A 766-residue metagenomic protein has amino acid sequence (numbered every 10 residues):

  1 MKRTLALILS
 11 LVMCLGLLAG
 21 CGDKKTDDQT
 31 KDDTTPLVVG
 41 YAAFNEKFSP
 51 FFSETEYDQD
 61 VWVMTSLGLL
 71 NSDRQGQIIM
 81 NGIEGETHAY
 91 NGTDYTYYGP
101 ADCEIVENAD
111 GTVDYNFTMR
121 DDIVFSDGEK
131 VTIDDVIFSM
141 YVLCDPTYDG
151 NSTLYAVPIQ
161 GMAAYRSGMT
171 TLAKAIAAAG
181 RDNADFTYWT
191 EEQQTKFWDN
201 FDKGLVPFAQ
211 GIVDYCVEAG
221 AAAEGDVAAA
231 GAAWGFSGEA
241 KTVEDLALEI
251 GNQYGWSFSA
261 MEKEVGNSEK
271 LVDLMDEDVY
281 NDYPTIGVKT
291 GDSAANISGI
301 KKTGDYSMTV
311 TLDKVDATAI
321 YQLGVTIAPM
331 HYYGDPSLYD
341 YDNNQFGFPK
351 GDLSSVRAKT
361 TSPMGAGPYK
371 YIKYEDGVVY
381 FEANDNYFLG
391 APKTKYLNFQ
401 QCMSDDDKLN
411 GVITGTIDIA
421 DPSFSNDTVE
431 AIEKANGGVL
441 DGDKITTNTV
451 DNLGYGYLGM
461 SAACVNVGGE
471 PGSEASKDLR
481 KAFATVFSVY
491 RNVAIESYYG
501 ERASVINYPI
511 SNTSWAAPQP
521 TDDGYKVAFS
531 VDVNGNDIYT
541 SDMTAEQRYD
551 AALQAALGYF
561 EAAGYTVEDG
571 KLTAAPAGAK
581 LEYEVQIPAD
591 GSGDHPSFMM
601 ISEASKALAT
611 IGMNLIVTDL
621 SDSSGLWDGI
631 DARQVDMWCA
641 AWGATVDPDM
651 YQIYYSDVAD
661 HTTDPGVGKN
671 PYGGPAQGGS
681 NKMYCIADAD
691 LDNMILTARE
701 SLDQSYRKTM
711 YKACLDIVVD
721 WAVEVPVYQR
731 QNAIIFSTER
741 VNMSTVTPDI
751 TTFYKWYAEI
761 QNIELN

Functional and structural regions predicted by a protein language model:
L18-G20: C-terminal motif of bacterial Sec signal peptides marking the signal peptidase cleavage site
G40-D110, M364: N-terminal lobe/hinge region of extracytoplasmic solute-binding protein
Y41, I372-E382, N398-N466, Y490 (+1 more regions): Extracellular/periplasmic solute-recognition and catalytic clefts
D60-V61, D316-A317, Y321, A484-S530 (+2 more regions): Detector for C-terminal structural segments
R74-Q75, S259-S307, T311-T318, G324-P392 (+5 more regions): Gly/Pro-rich hinge or "lid" segments in bacterial periplasmic/extracellular proteins
A101-V272, T309, G411, G472-A482: Aromatic- and charge-enriched surface segment that lines or borders ligand/interaction sites
I372, Y380-E382, E474-K606, T610 (+2 more regions): Append "and occasionally in soluble cytosolic enzymes with long acidic Gly/Pro-rich linkers
E382-Y387, V450-D478, V486, I495-E496 (+2 more regions): A bilobed periplasmic-binding-protein/Venus flytrap-type ligand-binding module shared by bacterial periplasmic
